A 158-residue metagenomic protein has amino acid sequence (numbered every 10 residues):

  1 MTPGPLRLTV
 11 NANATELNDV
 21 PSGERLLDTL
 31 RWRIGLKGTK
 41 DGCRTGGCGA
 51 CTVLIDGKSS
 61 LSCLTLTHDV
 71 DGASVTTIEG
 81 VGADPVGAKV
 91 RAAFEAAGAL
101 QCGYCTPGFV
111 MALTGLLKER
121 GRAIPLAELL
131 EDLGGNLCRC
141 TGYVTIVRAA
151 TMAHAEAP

Functional and structural regions predicted by a protein language model:
M1-P158: Signature of N-terminal electron-transfer/Fe-S-associated modules in redox systems
